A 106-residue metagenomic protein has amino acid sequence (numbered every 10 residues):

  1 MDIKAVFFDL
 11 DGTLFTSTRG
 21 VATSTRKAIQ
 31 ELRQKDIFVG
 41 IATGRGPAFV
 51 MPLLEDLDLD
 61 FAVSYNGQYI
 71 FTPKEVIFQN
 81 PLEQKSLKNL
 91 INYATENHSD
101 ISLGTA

Functional and structural regions predicted by a protein language model:
M1-D2, R19-T23, L59-S64: Short hydrophobic/aromatic-rich motifs at helix boundaries and adjacent loops
D2-R19: Asp-based phosphoryl-transfer active-site loop
R26-A106: Active-site phosphate-binding/coordination module
